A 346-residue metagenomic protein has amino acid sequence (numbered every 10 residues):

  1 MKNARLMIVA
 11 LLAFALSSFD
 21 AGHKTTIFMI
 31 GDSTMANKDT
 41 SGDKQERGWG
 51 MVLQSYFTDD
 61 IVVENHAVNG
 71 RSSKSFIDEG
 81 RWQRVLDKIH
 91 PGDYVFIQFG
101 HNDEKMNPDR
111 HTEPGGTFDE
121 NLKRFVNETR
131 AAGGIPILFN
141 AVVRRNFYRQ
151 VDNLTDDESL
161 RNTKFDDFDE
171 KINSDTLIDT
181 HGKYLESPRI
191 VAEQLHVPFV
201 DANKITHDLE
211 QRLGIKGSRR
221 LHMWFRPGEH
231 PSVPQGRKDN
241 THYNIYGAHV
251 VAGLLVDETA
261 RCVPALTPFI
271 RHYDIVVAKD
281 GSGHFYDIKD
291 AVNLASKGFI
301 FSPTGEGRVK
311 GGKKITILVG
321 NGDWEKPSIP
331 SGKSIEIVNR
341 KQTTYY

Functional and structural regions predicted by a protein language model:
A4, L12-K24: Bacterial Sec-dependent signal peptides at the C-terminal "C-region" and cleavage site
D20-A67, Q83-V95: Serine-esterase "nucleophile elbow" of acetyl-processing enzymes
I30-T34, N65-R71, I97-N102, F139-V143 (+3 more regions): Active-site-proximal beta-strand/loop segments in catalytic clefts of secreted hydrolases
M35-T40, S73-S75, H284-Y286: Short, solvent-exposed loop/turn elements at domain surfaces
D60-M106, S331-R340: Mid-chain, structured segments of secreted extracytoplasmic proteins
G80-I245, H249, G253-P264: Alpha-helical cap/lid subdomain in secreted, periplasmic, or secretory-pathway luminal O-acyl-processing enzymes
R271-A278: Short aromatic-glycine-(Arg/Gly/Cys) micro-motifs in beta-strand/loop hairpins
D280-V292, K297-Y345: N-terminal extracellular ligand-recognition/capping segment immediately after the signal peptide
